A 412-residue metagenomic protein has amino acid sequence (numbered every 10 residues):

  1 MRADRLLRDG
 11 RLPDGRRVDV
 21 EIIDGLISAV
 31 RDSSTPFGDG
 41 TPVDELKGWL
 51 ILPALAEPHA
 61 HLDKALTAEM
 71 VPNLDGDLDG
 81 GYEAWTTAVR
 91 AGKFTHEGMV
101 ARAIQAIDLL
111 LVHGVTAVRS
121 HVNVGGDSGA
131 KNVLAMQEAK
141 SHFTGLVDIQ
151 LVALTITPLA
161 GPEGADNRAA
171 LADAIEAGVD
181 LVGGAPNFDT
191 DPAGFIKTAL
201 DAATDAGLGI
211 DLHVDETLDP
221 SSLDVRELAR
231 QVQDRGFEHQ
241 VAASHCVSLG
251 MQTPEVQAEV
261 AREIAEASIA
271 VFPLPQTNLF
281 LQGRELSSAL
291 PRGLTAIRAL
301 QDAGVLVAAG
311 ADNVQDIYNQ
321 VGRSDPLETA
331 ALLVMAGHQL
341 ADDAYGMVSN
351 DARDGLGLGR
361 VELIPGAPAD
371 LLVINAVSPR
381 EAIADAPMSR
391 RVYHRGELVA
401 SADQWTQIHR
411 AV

Functional and structural regions predicted by a protein language model:
M1-P53: Histidine-rich, glycine-flanked metal-binding segment
G10, G25, G48, H59 (+10 more regions): Divalent metal-coordination and catalytic microenvironments
W49-V71, T217-L218: Di-metal (Zn2+ and/or Mg2+/Mn2+) metal-binding site signature of metallo-dependent hydrolases with the MBL/beta-CASP
L66-M99, A206, D224-A242, A265-V271 (+2 more regions): Active-site gating loops and adjacent loop-to-helix segments of metal-dependent hydrolytic enzymes
A68-H121, D127-H142, A169-E176: Alpha-helical scaffold segments that flank or form the walls of functional sites
K131-F143, P162-A242, C246-A270, S287-A309 (+1 more regions): Histidine/acidic residue-rich metal-binding segments in metalloenzymes
G209, R230-V241, T277, L281 (+2 more regions): His/Asp/Glu-enriched, well-ordered alpha-helical/loop segment that forms or immediately abuts the divalent-metal
N350, P365-V412: C-terminal cap of metal-dependent C-N hydrolases
